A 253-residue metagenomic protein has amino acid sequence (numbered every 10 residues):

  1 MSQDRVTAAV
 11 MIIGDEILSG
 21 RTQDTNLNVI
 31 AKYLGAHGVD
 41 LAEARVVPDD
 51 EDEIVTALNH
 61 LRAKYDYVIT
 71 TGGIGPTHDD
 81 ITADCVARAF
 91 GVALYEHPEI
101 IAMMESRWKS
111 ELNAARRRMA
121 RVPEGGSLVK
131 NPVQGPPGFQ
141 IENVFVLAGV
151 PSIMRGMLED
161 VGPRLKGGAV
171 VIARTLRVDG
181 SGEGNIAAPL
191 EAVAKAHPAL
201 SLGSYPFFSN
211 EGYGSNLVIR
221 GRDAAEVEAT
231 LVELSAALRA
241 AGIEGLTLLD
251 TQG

Functional and structural regions predicted by a protein language model:
S2-A44, D49, E228-V232: Glycine-rich phosphate/diphosphate-binding loop of Rossmann-like nucleotide-binding domains
R5-A8, K64-Y65, P123-G125, Q134-P136 (+3 more regions): Short coil/turn connectors at secondary-structure junctions
I13-D15, T70-H78, G149, R220-R222: Glycine-rich beta-strand-to-loop/alpha-helix junction loops that act as flexible
N28-I81, R88: N-terminal small/polar loop signature for handling phosphorylated ligands or for N-terminal nucleophile
V46-D49, E99, R117, S181: Short beta->alpha linker loops
E53-N59, D80-G168: Proline/glycine-rich low-complexity loops and linkers
N143-A237: An accessory alpha-helical subdomain
A237-G253: Conserved short beta-strand edge segments in small beta-sheet-based binding/regulatory domains
